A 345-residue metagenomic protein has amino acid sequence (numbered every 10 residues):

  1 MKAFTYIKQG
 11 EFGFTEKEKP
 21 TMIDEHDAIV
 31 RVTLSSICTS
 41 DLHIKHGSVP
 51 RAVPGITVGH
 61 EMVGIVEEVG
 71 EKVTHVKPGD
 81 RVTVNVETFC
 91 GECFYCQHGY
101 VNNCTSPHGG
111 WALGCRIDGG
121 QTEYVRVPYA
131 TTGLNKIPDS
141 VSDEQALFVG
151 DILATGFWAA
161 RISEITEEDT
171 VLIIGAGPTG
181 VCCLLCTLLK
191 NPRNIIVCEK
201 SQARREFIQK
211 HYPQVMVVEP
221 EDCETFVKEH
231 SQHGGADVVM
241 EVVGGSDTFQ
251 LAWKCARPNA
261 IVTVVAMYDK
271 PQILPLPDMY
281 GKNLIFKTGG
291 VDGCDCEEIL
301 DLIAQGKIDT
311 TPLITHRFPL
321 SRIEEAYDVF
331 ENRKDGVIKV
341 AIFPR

Functional and structural regions predicted by a protein language model:
M1, K200, Q250-K254, G293-R345: C-terminal hydrophobic helical "lid"/dimerization subdomain of Rossmann-like NAD(P)H-dependent oxidoreductases
P20-S35, S48-Q97, P138-V141: Glycine-rich beta-strand-centered segment in the early N-terminal region that forms part of a ligand/cofactor-binding
I23-D24, K77-P78, T166, R257 (+1 more regions): Residue-level recognition of short, solvent-exposed, well-ordered loop/turn junctions that link secondary-structure
E92-I174: NAD(P)H dinucleotide-binding glycine-rich loop of Rossmann-like/cofactor-binding domains, especially the beta1-alpha1
K136-E221: Mid-domain Rossmann-like dinucleotide-binding core that forms the NAD(H)/NADP(H) cofactor-binding site
S163, R205-I285: Glycine-rich cofactor phosphate-binding loops and adjacent beta1-alpha1 units of small-molecule cofactor enzyme domains
E199, A266, G290: Conserved acidic E/D residue at the C-terminus of a beta-strand in Rossmann-like folds
